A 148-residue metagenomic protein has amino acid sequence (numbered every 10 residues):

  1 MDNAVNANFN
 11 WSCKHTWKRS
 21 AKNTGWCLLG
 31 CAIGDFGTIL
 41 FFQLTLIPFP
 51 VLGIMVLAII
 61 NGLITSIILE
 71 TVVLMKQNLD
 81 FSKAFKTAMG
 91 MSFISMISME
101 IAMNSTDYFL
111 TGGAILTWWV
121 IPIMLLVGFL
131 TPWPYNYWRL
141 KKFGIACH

Functional and structural regions predicted by a protein language model:
M1-H148: Alpha-helical membrane segments of multi-pass proteins
